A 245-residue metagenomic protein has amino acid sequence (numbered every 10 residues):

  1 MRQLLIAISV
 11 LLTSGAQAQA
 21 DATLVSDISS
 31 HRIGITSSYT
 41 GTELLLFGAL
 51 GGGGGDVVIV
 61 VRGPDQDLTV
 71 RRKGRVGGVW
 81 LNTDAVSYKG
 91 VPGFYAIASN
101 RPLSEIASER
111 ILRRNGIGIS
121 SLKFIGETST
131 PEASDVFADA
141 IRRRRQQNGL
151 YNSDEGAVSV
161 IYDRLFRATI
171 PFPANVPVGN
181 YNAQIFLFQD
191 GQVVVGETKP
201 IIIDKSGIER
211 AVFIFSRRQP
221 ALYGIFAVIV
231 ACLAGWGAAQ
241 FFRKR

Functional and structural regions predicted by a protein language model:
I6-S14: Bacterial N-terminal signal peptides
D21-Y39: N-terminal edge beta-strand
L45-G51, T169-P171: Short edge beta-strand/loop segments characteristic of extracellular beta-sandwich folds
A49, V60-V86: Membrane-embedded segments
R75-P173, P177: Membrane-proximal low-complexity regions enriched in glycine and acidic/polar residues
P171, V194-G224: Short, aromatic-rich amphipathic segments at membrane interfaces that lie adjacent to a transmembrane helix or signal
N175-K205: Extended, hydrophilic extramembrane loops/domains of integral membrane proteins
A221-G224, A231-R245: Juxtamembrane interface at the cytosolic side of transmembrane helices
